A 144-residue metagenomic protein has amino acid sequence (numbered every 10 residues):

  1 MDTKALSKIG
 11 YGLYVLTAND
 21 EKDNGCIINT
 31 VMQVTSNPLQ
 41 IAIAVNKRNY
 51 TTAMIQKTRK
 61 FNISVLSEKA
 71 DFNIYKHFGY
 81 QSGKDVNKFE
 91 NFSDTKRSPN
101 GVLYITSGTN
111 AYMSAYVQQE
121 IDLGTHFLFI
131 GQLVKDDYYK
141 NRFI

Functional and structural regions predicted by a protein language model:
M1-I144: Basic, polyanion-binding surface patches
